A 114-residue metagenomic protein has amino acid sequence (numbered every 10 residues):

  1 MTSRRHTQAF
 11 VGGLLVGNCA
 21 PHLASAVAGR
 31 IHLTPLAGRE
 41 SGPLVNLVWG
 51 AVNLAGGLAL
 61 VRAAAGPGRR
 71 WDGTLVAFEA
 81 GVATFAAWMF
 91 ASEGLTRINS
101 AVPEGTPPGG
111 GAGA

Functional and structural regions predicted by a protein language model:
M1-A114: Short amphipathic, positively biased membrane-proximal segments that drive organelle/inner-membrane targeting
